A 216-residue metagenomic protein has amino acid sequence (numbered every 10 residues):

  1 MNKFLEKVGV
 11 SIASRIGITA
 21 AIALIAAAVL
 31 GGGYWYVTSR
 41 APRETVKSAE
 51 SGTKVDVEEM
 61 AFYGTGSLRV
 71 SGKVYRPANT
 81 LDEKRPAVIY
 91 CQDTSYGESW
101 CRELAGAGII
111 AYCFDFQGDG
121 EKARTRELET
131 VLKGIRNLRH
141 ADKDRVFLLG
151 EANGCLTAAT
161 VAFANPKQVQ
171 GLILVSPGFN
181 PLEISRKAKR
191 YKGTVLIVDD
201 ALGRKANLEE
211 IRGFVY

Functional and structural regions predicted by a protein language model:
F4-L24: N-terminal Sec-pathway targeting helices
A41-L81: N-terminal cap/lid segment of alpha/beta-hydrolase-fold proteins
E83-D93: Short beta-strand element of the alpha/beta-hydrolase
A107-G120: Conserved alpha/beta-hydrolase
G120-R139: Alpha/beta-hydrolase active-site loop
L148-G150, V175: Short beta-strand immediately N-terminal to the catalytic nucleophile in serine-hydrolase-like folds
G150-A158: Gly/Ala-rich beta-loop-alpha elbow adjacent to hydrolase catalytic centers
G171, S176-E209: The feature captures the conserved acid-bearing segment of alpha/beta-hydrolase catalytic domains
